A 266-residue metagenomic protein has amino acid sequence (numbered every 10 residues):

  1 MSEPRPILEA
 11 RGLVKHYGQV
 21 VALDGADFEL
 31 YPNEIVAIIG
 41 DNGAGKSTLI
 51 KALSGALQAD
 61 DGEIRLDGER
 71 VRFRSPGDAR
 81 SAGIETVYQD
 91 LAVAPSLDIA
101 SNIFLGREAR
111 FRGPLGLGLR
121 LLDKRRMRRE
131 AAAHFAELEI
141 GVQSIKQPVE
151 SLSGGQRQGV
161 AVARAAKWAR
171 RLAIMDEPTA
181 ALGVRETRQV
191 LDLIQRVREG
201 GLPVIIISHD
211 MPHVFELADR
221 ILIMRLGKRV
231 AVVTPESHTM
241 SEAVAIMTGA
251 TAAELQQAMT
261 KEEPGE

Functional and structural regions predicted by a protein language model:
S2-E266: Glycine-rich phosphate-binding loops of nucleotide-dependent enzymes
